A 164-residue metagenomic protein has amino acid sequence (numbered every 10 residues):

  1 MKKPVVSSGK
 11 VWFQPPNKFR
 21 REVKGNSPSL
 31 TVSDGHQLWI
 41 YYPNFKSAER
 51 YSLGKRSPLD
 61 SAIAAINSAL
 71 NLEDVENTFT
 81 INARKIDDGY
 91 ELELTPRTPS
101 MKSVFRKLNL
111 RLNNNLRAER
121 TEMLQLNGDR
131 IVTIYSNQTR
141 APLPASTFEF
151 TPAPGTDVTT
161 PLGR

Functional and structural regions predicted by a protein language model:
M1-H36, I40: N-terminal mature ectodomain segment of secretory-pathway/periplasmic proteins
V5-G9, S29-T31, S47-Y51, R106-L108 (+1 more regions): Short beta-strand segments
S7-G9, P15-N17, D34-H36, S47 (+4 more regions): A generic structural signal for short beta-strands and their flanking turns/coil linkers
R20, V32, Q37-W39, E49 (+3 more regions): General beta-strand recognition
V23-G25, Y42-N44, E122-Q125: Beta-turn initiation residues at beta-strand->coil junctions
I40-N67: Acidic/charged, solvent-exposed loop-and-adjacent secondary-structure segments enriched in E/D, K/R, S/T, and G/P
A64-N82: Anionic-ligand binding region
E76-G163: Gly/Pro-enriched, hydrophobic low-complexity segments that function as extracytoplasmic propeptides/linkers
